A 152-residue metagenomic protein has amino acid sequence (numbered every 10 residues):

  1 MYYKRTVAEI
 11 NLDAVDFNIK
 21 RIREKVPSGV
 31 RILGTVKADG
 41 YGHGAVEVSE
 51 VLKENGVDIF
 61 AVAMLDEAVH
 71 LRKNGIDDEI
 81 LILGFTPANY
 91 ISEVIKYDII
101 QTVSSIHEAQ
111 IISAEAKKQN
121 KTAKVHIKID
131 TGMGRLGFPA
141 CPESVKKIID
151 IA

Functional and structural regions predicted by a protein language model:
Y2, T6-E9, A14-F17, V30-A152: Active-site-proximal beta-alpha core segment in soluble small-molecule metabolic enzymes
